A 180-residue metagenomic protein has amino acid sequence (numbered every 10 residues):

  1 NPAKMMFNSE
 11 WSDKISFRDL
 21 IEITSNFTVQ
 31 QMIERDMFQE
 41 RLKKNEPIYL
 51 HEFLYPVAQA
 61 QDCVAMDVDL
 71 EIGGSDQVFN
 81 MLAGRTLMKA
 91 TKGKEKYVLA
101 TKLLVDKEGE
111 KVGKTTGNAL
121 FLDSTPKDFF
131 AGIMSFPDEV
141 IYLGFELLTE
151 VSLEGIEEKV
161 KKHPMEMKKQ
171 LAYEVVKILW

Functional and structural regions predicted by a protein language model:
N1-A100: Divalent-metal (Mg2+/Mn2+/Ca2+)-assisted nucleotide/phosphate chemistry catalytic cores
F79, L87-W180: Conserved nucleotide- and phosphate/pyrophosphate-binding catalytic cores in adenylate/nucleotidyl-handling enzymes
